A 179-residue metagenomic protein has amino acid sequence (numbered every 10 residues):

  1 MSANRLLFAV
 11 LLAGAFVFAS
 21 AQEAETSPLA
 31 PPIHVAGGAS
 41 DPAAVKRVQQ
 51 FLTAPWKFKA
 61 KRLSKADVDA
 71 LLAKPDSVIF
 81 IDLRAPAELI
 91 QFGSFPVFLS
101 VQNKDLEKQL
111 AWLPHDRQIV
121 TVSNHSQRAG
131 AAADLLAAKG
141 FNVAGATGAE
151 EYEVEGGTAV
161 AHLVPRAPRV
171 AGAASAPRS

Functional and structural regions predicted by a protein language model:
M1-F8: Bacterial N-terminal signal peptides that target proteins for export
F8-V17: Bacterial N-terminal signal peptides
A19-R62, I90-Q118, Q127-S179: Rhodanese-like catalytic fold shared by cysteine-dependent sulfurtransferases and DSP/PTP-type phosphatases
K59-L72: A short, well-structured juxtamembrane/interface segment
V68, I79-R84: Short hydrophobic beta-strand that contains or immediately precedes a catalytic carboxylate
K74, E88-Q91: Short, solvent-exposed loop/turn elements at domain surfaces
A85-A87, H125: Short glycine-rich anion-binding loops that position phosphate/pyrophosphate groups of nucleotides and phosphorylated
T121-S123: Short, surface-exposed ligand- or partner-binding patches at beta-edge/loop junctions that are enriched in aromatics
